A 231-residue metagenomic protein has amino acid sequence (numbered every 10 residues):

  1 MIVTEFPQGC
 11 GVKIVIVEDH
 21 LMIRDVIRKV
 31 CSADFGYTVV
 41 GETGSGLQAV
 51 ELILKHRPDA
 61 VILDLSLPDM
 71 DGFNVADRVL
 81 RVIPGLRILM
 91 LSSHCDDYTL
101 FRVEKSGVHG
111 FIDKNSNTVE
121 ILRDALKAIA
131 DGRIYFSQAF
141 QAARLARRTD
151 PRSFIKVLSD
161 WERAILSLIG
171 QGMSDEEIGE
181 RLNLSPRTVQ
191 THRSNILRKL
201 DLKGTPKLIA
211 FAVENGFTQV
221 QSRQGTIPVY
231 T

Functional and structural regions predicted by a protein language model:
E18-H20: Conserved acidic carboxylate
G36-G44, L52, L202: Short hydrophobic/Thr-rich beta-strand motif most characteristic of the beta2 strand and flanking loop of CheY-like
S45-Q48, D71-N74: Acidic catalytic/metal-coordinating carboxylates
D64, S92: Active-site residues of response regulator receiver
P68: The feature encodes the CheY-like receiver
L100-D160, A164, F217-T218: Short, flexible helix-to-coil linker/hinge segments that flank and couple to helix-turn-helix
G172-K207: Recognition helix of helix-turn-helix DNA-binding domains
L197-T231: Basic, Lys/Arg-enriched C-terminal extension of HTH/homeodomain DNA-binding domains
